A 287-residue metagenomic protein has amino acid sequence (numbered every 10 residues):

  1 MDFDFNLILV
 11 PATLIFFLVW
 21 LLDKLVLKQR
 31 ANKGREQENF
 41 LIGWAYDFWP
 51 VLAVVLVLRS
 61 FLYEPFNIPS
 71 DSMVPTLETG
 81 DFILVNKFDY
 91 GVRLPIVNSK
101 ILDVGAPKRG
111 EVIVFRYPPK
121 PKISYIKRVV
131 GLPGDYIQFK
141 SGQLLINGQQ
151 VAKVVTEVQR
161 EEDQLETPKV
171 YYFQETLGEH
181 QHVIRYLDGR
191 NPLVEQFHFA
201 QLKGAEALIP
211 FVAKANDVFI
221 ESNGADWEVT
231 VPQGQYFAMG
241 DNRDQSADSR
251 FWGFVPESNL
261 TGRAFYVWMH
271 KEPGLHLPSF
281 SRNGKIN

Functional and structural regions predicted by a protein language model:
D2-K28, E36-L41, P75, T79-N287: Soluble "head" domains of membrane/secretory-pathway proteins
L27-N32, E64, I68: Transmembrane helix-loop junctions in multipass membrane proteins, especially transporters and channels
G43-N67, F88, V92-R93: Transmembrane alpha-helices and immediately adjacent membrane-cytoplasm interface residues in multi-pass integral
N67-D71, F82: N-terminal hydrophobic targeting segments that direct proteins to the cell envelope
